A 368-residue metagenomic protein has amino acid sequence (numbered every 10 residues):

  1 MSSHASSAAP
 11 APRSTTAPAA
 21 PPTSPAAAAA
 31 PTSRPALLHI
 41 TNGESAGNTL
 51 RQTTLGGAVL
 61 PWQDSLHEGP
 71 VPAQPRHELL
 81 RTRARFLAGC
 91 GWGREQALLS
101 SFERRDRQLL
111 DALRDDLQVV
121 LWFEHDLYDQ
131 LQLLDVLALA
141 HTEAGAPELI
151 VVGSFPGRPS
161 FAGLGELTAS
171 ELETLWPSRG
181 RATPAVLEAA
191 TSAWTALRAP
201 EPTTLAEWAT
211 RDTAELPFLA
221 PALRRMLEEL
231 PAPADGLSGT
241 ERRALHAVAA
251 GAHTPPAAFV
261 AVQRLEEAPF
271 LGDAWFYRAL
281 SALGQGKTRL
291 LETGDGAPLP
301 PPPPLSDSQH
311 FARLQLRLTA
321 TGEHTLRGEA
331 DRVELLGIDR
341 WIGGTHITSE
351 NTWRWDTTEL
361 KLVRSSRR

Functional and structural regions predicted by a protein language model:
P25, A29-A97, S101: A structured, charge-rich N-terminal accessory region that forms the first stable segment of a protein and links
G56-A58, D135-L149: A short alpha->loop->secondary-structure connector
W92-T142: Long, hydrophobic/aromatic-enriched structural stretches that serve as scaffold segments
I150-P177: Short, conserved secondary-structure transition motifs
A169-A249: A conserved mid-domain beta-alpha-beta active-site/ligand-binding segment of alpha/beta enzyme cores
A252-Q263: Short acidic, hydrophobic short linear motifs in intrinsically disordered regions
Q263-A297: Charge-enriched amphipathic alpha-helical scaffolds
G286-R368: C-terminal engagement modules used by replication, chromatin/transcription, nuclear envelope/ESCRT, and ubiquitin
